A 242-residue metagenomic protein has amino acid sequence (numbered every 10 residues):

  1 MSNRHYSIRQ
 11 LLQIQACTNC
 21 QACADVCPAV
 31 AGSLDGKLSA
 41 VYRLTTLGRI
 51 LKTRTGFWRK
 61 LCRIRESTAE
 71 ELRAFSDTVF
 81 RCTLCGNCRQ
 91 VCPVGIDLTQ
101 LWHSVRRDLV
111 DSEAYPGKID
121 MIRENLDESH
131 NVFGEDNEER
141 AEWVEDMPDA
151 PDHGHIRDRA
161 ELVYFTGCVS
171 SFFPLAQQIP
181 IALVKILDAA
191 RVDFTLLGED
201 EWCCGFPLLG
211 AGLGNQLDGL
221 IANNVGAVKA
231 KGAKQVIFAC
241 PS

Functional and structural regions predicted by a protein language model:
M1-G36: Long, charged N-terminal interaction/targeting segments
H5-I14, L44, G48-A239: Iron-sulfur-cluster electron-transfer modules
G32-T46: N-terminal cofactor/phosphate-binding cores enriched in small/glycine residues, especially glycine-rich loops such as
